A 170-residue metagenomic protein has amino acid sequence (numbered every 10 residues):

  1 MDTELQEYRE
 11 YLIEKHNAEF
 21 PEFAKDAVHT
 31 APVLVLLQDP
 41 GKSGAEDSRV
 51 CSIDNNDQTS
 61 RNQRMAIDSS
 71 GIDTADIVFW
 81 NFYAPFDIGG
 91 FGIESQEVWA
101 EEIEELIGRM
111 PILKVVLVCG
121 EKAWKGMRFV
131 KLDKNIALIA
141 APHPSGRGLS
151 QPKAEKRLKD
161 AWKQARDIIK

Functional and structural regions predicted by a protein language model:
M1-T3, E22, D160-K170: Short amphipathic alpha-helical segments
M1-V130, A137-P142, G146-L149: A polyanion-binding, active-site-adjacent surface
Q96, A100, E104, E155-R166: Short, amphipathic alpha-helical "lid/cap" segments that border enzyme active or binding sites
N135-D160, I169-K170: Phosphate-binding/catalytic loops
